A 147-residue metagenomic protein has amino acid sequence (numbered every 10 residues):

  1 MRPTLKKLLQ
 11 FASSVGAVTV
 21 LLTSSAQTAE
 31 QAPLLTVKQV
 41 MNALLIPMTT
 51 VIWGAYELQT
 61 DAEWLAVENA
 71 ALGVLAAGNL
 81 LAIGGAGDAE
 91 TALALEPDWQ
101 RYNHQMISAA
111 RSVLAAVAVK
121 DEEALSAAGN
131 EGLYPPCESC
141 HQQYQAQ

Functional and structural regions predicted by a protein language model:
M1, V18-T19, L44: Intrinsically disordered, low-complexity Ser/Thr- and Pro-rich stretches
R2-S14: Bacterial N-terminal signal peptides that target proteins for export
V18-A26: C-terminal segment of classical bacterial N-terminal signal peptides
Q27-Q147: Sequence context surrounding c-type heme c attachment/ligation sites in exported
